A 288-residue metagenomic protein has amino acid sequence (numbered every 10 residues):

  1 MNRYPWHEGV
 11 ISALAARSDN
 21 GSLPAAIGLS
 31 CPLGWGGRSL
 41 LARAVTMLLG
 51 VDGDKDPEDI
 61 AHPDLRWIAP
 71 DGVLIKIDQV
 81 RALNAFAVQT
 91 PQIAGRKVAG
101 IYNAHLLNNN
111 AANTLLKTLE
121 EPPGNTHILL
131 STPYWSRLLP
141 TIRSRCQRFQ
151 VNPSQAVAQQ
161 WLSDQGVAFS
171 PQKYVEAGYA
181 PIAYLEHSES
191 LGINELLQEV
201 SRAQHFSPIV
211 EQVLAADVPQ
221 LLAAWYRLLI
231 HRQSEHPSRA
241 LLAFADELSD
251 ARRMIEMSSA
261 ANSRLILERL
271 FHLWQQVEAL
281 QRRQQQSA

Functional and structural regions predicted by a protein language model:
M1-W35, S39-P57, G124-H127, T132-A288: Charged, glycine-rich active-site and insertion segments that engage polyanionic ligands
S12-S18, I77-V98, H105-L106, N110 (+1 more regions): Conserved alpha-helical scaffold flanking the Walker A/P-loop in AAA+ ATPase domains
S30-P32, W67-G72: A short hydrophobic beta-strand->loop->alpha-helix junction that borders the nucleotide-binding pocket of P-loop NTPases
G53-A69: Conserved catalytic segments around the Walker B and adjacent sensor/switch elements of P-loop NTPase domains
L74, L106-L107, E121, R137 (+1 more regions): Residues immediately C-terminal
Q79, A99, N103, A111 (+3 more regions): Helical "lid/switch" subdomain of P-loop NTPase nucleotide-binding domains
V88, N113-I128: Conserved catalytic/switch belt of AAA+ P-loop NTPases
